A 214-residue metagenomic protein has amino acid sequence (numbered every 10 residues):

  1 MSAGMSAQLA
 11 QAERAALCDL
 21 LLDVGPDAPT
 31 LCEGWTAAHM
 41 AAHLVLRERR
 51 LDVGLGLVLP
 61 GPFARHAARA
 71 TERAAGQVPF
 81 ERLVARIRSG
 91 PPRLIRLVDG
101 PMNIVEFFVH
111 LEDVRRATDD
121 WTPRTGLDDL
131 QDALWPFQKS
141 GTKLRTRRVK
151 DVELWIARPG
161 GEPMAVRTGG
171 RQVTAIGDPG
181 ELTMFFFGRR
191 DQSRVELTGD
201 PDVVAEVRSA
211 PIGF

Functional and structural regions predicted by a protein language model:
S2-A7, V24-D27, R50-H66, R82 (+1 more regions): Structured surface interface patches that mediate subunit assembly and partner/cofactor docking
S2-G56: An N-terminal domain-cap segment
A10-D19, A75-R86: Short, charged, amphipathic alpha-helices and their helix-cap/turn boundaries
Q11, L31-G34, A74-Q77, P101-I104: Generic alpha-helical scaffold signal
T36-A37, P79, D178: Short, structural beta-strand-to-alpha-helix junction motif
